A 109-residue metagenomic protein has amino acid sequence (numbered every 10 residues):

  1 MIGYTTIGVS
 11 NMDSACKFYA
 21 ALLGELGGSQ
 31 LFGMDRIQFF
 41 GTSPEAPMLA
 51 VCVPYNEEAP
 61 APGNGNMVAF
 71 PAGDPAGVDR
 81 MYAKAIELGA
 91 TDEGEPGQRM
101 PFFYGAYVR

Functional and structural regions predicted by a protein language model:
M1-T5, G63-V68, Y104: Short amphipathic alpha-helical segments
T6, G41, C52, G97 (+1 more regions): Residue-level detector of conserved, well-ordered beta-strand and adjacent loop positions that form binding/recognition
T6-S10, P71, R99: Short strand-loop junctions, especially beta-strand C-caps/beta-turns that link beta-sheets to coils or alpha-helices
I7-L49: Core segments of cupin and vicinal oxygen chelate
V9, P75-V78, V108: Hydrophobic aliphatic residue packing
S14-G24, A76-E87: Replace "anionic and nucleotidyl ligands
G41-G73, D79-R80: Long, continuous compositionally biased terminal/linker segments
A83-R109: Vicinal oxygen chelate
